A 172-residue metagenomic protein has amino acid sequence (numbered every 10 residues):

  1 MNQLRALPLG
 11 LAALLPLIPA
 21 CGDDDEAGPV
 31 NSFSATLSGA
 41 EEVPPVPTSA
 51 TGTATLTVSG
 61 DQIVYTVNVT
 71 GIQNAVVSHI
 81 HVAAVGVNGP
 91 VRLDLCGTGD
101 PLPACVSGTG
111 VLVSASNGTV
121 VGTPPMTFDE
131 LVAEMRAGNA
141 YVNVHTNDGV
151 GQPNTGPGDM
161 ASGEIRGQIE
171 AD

Functional and structural regions predicted by a protein language model:
M1-P19: Sec-dependent bacterial lipoprotein signal peptides
C21-S78, V82-D172: Metal-centered catalytic cores of metalloenzymes
